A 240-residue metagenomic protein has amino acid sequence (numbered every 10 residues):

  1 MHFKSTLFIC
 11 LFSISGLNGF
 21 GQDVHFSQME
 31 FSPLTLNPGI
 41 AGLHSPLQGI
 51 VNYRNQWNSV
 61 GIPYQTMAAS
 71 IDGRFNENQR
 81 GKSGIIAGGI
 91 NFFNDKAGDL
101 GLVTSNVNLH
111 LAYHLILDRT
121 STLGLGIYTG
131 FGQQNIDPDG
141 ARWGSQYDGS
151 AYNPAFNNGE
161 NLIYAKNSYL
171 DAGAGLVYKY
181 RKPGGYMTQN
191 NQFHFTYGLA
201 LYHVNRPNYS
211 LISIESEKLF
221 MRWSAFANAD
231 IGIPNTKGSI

Functional and structural regions predicted by a protein language model:
M1-H25, F31, A227: Bacterial Sec-dependent N-terminal signal peptides
Q22-I240: Subset of outer-membrane beta-barrel
